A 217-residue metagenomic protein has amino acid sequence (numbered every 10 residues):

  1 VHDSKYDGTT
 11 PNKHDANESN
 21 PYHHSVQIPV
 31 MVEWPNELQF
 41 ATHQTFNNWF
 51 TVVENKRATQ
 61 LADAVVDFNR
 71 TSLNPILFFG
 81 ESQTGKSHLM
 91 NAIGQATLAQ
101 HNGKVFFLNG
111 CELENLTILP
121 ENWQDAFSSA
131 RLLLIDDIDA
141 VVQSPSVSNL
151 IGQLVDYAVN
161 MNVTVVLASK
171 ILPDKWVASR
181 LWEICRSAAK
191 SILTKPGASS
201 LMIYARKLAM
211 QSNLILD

Functional and structural regions predicted by a protein language model:
V1-E37: Interdomain "pre-motor" coupling segment immediately N-terminal to P-loop NTPase/helicase cores
P35-T59: Dynamic helix-loop-helix/coil hinge segments at AAA+ ATPase domain boundaries and subdomain interfaces
R70-N91: Walker A/P-loop nucleotide-binding motif
L98-L132, V142-P145: Short glycine-rich substrate-engagement loop in P-loop NTPases that contacts/grips substrate
L108, L134-D136, V163-I171: Structural recognition of the conserved hydrophobic beta-strand(s) that form the central parallel beta-sheet of P-loop
D139-M161, A178-R180: Conserved Walker B catalytic segment
P173-S187: Short regulatory helix/loop adjacent to the ATP-binding pocket of P-loop NTPases
A188-S200: Conserved AAA+ ATPase "SRH/arginine-finger" region at the nucleotide-binding site
